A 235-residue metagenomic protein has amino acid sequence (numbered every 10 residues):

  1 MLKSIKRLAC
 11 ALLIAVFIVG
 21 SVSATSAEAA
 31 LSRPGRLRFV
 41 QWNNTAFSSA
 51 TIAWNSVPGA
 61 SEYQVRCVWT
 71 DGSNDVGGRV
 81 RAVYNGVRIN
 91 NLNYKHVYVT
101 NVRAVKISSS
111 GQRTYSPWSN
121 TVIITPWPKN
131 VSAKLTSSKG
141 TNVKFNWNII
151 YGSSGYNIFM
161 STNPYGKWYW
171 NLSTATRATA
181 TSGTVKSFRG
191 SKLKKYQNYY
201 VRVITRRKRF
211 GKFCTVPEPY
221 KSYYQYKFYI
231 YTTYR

Functional and structural regions predicted by a protein language model:
M1-L12: Bacterial N-terminal signal peptides that target proteins for export
A11-G20: Bacterial N-terminal signal peptides
V19-R33: Sec-dependent signal peptide cleavage junction
A29-G59, Q112-G152, K212-R235: Pro/Thr/Ser/Gly-rich low-complexity, intrinsically disordered linker/stalk tracts
W54, V65, I89, T100-V102 (+3 more regions): An aromatic-rich alpha-helical recognition segment common to small helix-rich domains
P58, W69-S73, S108-S110, Y151 (+2 more regions): Solvent-exposed strand-loop boundary residues in beta-sheet-rich modules
Q64-Y94, F159-K194: Recognizes extended acidic, P/S/T-rich segments that occur within or adjacent to Ig-like beta-sandwich modules
I89-G111, G190-C214: Beta-strand-rich modules
